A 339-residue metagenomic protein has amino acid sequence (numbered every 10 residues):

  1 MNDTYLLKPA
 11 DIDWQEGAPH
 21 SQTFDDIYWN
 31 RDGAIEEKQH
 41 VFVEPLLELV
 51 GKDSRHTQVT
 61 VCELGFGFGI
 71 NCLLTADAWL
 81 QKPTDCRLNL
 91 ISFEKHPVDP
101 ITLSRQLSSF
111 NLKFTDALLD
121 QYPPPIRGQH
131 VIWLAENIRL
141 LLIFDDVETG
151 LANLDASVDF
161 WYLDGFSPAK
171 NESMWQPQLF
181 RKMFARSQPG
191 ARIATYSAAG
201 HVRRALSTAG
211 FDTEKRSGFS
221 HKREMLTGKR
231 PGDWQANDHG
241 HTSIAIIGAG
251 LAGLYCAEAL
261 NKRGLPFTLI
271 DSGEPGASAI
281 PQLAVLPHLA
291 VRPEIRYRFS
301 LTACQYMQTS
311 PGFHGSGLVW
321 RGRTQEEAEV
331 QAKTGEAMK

Functional and structural regions predicted by a protein language model:
N2-I12, E16-V59, F68-K82: Class I SAM-dependent methyltransferase Rossmann-like catalytic core, especially the SAM/SAH-binding loop
E48-V158, P177: The AdoMet/dcAdoMet-binding core of the Class I SAM-like
T60, H239-A252, T268: Beta1/beta-strand and adjacent pyrophosphate-binding region of the FAD-binding site in flavoprotein oxidoreductases
Q176-P189: A short glycine-rich, Lys/Arg-flanked "PGG" loop and its adjoining helix->strand segment in the class I
G190-S197: Conserved beta-strand signature within the Rossmann-like core of class I S-adenosyl-L-methionine
A199-G240: Class I S-adenosyl-L-methionine
K262-I280: Glycine-rich FAD pyrophosphate-binding loop
A284-K339: Dinucleotide-binding Rossmann-like beta1-alpha1 core, especially the glycine-rich loop that anchors the ADP
